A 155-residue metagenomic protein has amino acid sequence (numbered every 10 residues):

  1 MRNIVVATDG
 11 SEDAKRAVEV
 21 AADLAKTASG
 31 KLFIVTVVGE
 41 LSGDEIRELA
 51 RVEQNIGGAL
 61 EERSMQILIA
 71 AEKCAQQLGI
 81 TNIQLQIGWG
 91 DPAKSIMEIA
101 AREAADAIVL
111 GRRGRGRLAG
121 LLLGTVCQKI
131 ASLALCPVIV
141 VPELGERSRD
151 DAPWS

Functional and structural regions predicted by a protein language model:
R2-Q54, L78, I83-Q84: Small/aliphatic-rich secondary-structure junction motif
A17-V18, D44-E48, M97-E98, G120-L122 (+1 more regions): Short, well-ordered secondary-structure micro-motifs
V20, A59-A71, S95: Short, solvent-exposed amphipathic alpha-helices that sit in or adjacent to ligand/effector-binding or catalytic
T36-Q66, R147-S155: Acidic, proline/glycine-rich short linear motifs
K73-I108, G145-S155: Structural beta-alpha unit
A107-K129, E143, R147-D151: Glycine-rich, Arg-bearing micro-motifs that act as flexible, cationic patches
